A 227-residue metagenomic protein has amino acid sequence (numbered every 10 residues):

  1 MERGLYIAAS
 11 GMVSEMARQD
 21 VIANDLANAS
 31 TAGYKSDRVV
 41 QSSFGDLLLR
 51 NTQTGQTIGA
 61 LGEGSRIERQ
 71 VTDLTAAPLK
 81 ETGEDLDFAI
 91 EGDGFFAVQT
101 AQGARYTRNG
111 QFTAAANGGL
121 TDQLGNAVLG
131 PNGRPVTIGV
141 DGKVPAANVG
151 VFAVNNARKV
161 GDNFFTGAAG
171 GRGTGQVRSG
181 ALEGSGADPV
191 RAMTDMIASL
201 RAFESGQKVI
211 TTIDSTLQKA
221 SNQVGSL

Functional and structural regions predicted by a protein language model:
M1-L227: Amphipathic alpha-helical polymerization modules
